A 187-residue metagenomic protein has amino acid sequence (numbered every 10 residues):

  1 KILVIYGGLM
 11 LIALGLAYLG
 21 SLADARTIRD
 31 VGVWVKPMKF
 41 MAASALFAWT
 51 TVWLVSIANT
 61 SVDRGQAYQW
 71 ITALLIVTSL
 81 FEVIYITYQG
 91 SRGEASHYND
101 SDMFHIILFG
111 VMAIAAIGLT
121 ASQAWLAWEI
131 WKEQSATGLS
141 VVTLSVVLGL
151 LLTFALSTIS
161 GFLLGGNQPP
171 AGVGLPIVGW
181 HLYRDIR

Functional and structural regions predicted by a protein language model:
I2-L22, W34-I57, I71-S91, V111-A127 (+2 more regions): Hydrophobic cores of alpha-helical transmembrane segments in multi-pass integral membrane proteins
G20-T27, V52, S56-V62, R92-D102 (+3 more regions): Juxtamembrane transmembrane-helix termini
I28-P37, Y98-V111, S140-V142: Non-cytosolic membrane-interface motifs at loop->transmembrane helix junctions
S44, A48, N59-Q66, N99 (+2 more regions): Short alpha-helical interface elements
R64-L75, K132-A155: Interfacial segments of alpha-helical transmembrane regions
F162-R187: Membrane-interfacial catalytic/cofactor-binding modules of polytopic membrane enzymes
